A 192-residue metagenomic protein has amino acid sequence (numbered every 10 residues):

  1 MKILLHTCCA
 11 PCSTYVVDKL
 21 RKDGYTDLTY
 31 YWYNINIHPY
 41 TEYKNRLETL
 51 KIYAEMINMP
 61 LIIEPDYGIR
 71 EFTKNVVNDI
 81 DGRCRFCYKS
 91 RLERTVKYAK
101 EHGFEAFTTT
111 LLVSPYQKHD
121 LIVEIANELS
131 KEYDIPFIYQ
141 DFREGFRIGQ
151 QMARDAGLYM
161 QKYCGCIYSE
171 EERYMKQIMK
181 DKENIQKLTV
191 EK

Functional and structural regions predicted by a protein language model:
M1-K192: Nucleotide-activated chemistry modules centered on ATP-dependent adenylation/adenylyltransferase
